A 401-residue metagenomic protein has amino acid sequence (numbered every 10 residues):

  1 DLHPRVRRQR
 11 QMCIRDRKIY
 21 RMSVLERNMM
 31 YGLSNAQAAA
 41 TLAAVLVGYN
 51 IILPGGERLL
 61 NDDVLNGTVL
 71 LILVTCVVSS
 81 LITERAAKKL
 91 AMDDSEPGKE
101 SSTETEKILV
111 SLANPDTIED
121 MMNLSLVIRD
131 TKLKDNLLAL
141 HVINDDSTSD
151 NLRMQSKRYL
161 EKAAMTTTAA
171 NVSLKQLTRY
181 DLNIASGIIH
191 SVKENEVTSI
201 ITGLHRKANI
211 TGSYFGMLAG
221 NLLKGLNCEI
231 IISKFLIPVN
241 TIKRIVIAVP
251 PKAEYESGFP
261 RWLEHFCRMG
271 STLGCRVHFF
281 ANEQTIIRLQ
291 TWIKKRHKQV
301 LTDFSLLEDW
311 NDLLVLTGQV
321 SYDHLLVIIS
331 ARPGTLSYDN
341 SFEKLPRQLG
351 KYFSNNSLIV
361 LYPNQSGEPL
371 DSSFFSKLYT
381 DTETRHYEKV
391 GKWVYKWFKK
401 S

Functional and structural regions predicted by a protein language model:
D1-I14: Single conserved hydrophobic/aromatic residue that forms the stacking wall/gate of nucleotide- or nucleobase-binding
Q9, A38, T75: Short, conserved phosphate/pyrophosphate- and ester-handling motifs at nucleotide-, phospho-/glycolipid
I14-M22, T68-E106, L126, D130: Juxtamembrane and boundary regions of transmembrane helices in multi-pass small-molecule transporters and channels
D16, V45-G48: Hydrophobic alpha-helical interface/terminus motif in multipass membrane transporters
I19-N35, A40-A44, G56-L70: The feature identifies polytopic integral membrane transport proteins across all domains of life
T103-Q319, L326-T335, S354, V360-P363: Structured cytosolic domains appended to multi-pass membrane proteins
Y362-N364, P369-S401: C-terminal functional extensions of proteins
